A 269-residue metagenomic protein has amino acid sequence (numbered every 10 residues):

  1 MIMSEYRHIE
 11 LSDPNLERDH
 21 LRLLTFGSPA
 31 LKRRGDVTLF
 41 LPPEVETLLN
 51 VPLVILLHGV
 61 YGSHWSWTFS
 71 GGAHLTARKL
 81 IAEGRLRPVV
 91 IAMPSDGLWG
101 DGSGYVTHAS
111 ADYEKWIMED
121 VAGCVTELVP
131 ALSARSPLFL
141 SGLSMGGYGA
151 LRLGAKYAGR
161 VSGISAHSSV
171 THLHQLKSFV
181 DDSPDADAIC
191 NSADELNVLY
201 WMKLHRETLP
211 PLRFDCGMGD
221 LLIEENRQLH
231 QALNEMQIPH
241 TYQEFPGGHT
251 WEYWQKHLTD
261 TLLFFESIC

Functional and structural regions predicted by a protein language model:
M1-C269: Non-catalytic cap/lid and distal C-terminal segments of serine-dependent acyl enzymes
